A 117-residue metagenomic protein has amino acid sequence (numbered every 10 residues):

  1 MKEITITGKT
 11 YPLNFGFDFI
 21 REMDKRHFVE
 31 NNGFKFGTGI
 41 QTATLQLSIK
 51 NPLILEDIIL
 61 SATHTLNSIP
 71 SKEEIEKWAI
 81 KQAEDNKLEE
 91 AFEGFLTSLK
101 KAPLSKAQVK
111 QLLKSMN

Functional and structural regions predicted by a protein language model:
M1-T10, N31-L45, T65-N117: Charged interaction scaffolds used for protein-protein
F17-F36: Short, surface-exposed, low-complexity cationic segments
R26, S61-T65: Short hydrophobic alpha-helical module
L45-L53: Histidine-centered catalytic/metal-coordination loop motif
P52, E56-L60: An amphipathic alpha-helix signature
